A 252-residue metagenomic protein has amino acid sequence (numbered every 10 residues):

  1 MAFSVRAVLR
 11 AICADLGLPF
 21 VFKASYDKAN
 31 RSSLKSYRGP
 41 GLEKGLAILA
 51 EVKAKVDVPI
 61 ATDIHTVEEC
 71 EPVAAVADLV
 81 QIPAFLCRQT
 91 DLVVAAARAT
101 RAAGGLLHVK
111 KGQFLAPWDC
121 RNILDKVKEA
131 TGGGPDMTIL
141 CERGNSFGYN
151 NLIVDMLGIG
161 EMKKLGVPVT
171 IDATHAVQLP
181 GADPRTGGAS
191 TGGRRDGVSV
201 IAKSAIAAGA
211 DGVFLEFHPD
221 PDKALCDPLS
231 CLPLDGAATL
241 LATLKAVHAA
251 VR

Functional and structural regions predicted by a protein language model:
M1-F3, S32-P40, V58-I64, P83-F85 (+2 more regions): Active-site mouth loops of central-metabolism enzymes
M1-I48, A54: Conserved N-terminal beta1-alpha1 strand-loop-helix module at the mouth
R10-A14, L49-A54, A97-R101, L124-T131 (+3 more regions): Surface-exposed amphipathic alpha-helices with a cationic face
L18-S25, P59-I64, I171-A173, A210-H218: Short beta-strand segments at enzyme active-site cores
G39-G41, K55-E69, D78-L92, G105-P117 (+1 more regions): Catalytic beta/alpha-barrel core
A47-E51, C70, Q89-R98, C231: Active-site loop-to-helix "anion-binding N-cap" substructures in soluble metabolic enzymes
A99-F217: Catalytic alpha/beta core domains of metabolic enzymes, predominantly
D220-R252: C-terminal helical cap(s) of enzyme catalytic domains, especially alpha/beta-barrels
